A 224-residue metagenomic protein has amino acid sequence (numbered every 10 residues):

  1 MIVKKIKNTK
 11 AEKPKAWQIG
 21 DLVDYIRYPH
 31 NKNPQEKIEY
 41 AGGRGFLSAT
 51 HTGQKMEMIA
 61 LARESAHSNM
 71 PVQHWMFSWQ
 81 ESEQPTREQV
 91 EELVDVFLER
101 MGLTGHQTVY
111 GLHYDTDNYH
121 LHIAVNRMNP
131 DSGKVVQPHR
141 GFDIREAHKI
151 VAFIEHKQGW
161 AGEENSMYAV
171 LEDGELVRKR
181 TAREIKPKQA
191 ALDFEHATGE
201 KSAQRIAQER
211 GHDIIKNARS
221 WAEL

Functional and structural regions predicted by a protein language model:
M1-L224: N-terminal nicking endonuclease/strand-transfer module with a His-rich metal-binding environment and a catalytic Tyr
